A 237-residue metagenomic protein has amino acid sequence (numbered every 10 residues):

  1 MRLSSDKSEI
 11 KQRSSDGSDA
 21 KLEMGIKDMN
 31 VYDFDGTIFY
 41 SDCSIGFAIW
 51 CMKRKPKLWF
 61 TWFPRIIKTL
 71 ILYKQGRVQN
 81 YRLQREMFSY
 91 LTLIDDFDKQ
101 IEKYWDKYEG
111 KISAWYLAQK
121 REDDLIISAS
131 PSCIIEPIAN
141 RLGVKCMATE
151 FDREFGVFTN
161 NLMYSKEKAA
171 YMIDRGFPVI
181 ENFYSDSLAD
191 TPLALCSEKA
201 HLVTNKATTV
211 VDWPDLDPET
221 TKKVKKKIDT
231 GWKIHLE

Functional and structural regions predicted by a protein language model:
R2-D6, K11-D16: Intrinsic disorder/low-complexity segments enriched in small, polar and charged residues
R2-D6, Y104-E237: C-terminal cap/substrate-recognition subdomain and adjoining C-terminal extension of metal-dependent phosphatase-like
D16-Q75: Active-site neighborhood of HAD-like aspartate-dependent phosphohydrolases
W62-Y90, A139-L142: Short, compositionally biased "basic patch" segments
Q79-A114: Metal-dependent phosphoesterase signature
